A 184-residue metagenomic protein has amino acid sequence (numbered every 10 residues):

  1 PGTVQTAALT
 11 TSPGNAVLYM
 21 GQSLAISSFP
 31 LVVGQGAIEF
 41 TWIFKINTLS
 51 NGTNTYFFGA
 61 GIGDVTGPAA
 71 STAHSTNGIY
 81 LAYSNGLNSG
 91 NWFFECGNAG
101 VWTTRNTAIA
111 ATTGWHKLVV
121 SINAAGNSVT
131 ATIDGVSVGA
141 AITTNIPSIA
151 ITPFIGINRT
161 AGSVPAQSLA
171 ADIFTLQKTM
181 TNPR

Functional and structural regions predicted by a protein language model:
A8-N91: Secretory/extracellular carbohydrate-interaction modules and structurally similar beta-sandwich "look-alikes"
G21-V32, T103-A110, I142-T143: Beta-strand-rich interaction surfaces with strong enrichment in secreted/lumenal proteins
F40-W42, T113-A124, V129-A131: Short tryptophan-centered beta-strand motifs in secreted/extracellular beta-sheet-rich domains of glycan-recognition
E95-K117: Short, aromatic/His-centered strand-loop micro-motif at the edge of beta-sheets
L118, D172-L176: Extracellular beta-strand elements of beta-rich domains used for carbohydrate recognition/degradation or cell-matrix
T132-V136: Short strand-turn-strand beta-turns centered on an Asx-Gly dipeptide
A141-D172: Flexible glycan-contacting loops in extracellular carbohydrate-active proteins
T175-R184: Extended recognition patches within non-cytosolic domains
